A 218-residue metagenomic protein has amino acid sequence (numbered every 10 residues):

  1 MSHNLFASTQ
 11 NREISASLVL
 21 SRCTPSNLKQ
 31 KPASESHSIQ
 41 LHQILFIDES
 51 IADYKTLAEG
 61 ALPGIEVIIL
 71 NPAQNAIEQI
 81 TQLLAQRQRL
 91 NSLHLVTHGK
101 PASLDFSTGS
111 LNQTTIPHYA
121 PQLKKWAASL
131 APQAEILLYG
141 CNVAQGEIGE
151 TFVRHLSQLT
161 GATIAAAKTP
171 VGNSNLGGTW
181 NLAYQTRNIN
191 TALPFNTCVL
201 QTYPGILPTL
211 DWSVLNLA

Functional and structural regions predicted by a protein language model:
M1-E13, V19: N-terminal acidic, proline/glycine-rich, low-complexity intrinsically disordered segments
S2, V19, T24, L28-I77 (+1 more regions): A domain-level signal for caspase-like cysteine endopeptidase catalytic cores and their zymogen-processing architecture
N27-A33, I77-N91, A120-P132: Short, basic/hydrophobic alpha-helical segments
Q40-H42, G64, Q88-N91, A131-E135: A general structural motif
E49-I51, V96-G99: Short glycine-enriched loops at secondary-structure junctions
S92-V96, S103-N175: Catalytic cores of nucleophile-dependent amide-cleaving enzymes
A166-D211: Caspase-like cysteine protease fold
V214-A218: Short, solvent-exposed loop/edge segments of extracellular or virion-exposed proteins
